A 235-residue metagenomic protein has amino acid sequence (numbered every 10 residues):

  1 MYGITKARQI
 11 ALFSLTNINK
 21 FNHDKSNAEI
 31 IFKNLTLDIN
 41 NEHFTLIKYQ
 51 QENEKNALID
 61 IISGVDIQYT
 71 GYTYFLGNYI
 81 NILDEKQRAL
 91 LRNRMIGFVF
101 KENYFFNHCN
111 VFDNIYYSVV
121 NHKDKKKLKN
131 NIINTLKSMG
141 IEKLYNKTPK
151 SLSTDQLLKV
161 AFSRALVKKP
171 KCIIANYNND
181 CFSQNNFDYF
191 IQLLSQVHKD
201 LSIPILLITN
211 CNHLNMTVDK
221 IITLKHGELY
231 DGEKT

Functional and structural regions predicted by a protein language model:
S63: Helix-to-loop junction immediately C-terminal to a conserved catalytic motif
G71-I80: Conserved ABC transporter NBD signature motif
I80-G97: ABC ATPase NBD coupling module
E102, C109-N121: Q-loop/switch helix immediately C-terminal to the Walker
K127-L144: Conserved ABC ATPase "signature" region
T148-Q156: Conserved ABC ATPase signature
A161-F162: Hydrophobic anchor residue at the start of the ABC signature
